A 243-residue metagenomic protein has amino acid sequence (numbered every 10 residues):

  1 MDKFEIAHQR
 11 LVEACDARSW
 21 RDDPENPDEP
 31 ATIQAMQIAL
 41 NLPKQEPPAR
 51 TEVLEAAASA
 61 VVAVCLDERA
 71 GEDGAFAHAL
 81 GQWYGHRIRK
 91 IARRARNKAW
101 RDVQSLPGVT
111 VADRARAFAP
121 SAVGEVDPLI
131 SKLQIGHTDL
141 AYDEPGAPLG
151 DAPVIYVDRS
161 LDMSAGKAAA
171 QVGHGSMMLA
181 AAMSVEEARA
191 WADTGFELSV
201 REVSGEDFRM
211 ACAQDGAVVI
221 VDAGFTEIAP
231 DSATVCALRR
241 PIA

Functional and structural regions predicted by a protein language model:
M1-L198, S204-E206, M210-A213, A223-A243: Positively charged, small/polar-rich N-terminal and surface patches that mediate targeting and assembly and bind
G216: Post-transcriptional modification and biogenesis factors for structured RNAs of the translation apparatus
V219-I220: Aromatic- and glycine-rich peptidoglycan recognition patches
